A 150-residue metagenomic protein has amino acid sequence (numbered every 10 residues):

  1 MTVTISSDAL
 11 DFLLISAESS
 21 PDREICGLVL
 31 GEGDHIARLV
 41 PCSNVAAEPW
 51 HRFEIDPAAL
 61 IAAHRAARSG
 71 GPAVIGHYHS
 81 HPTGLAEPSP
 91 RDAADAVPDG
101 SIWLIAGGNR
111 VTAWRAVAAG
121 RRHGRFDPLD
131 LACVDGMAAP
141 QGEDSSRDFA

Functional and structural regions predicted by a protein language model:
M1-V74, P82-A150: Conserved beta-strand-loop surface patch within small alpha/beta domains used for substrate/adaptor or ligand engagement
